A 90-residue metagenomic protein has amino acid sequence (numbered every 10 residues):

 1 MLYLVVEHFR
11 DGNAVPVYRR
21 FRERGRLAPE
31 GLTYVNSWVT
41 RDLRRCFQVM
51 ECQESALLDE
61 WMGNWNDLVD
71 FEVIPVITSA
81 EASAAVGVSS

Functional and structural regions predicted by a protein language model:
M1-V35, V39-R45, Q53-L57, I77-S90: Short S/T/G/P-rich N-terminal loop/turn motif that feeds into the first structured element of a domain
N13-A14, D67-V69: A short local loop/turn or secondary-structure capping micro-motif enriched for an aromatic residue
Q48: Conserved RNP beta-strands of RNA recognition motif
E51-C52, N64: Conserved catalytic core of Hanks-type protein kinase domains
L58-W65: Short, electropositive alpha-helical surface patch
L68-S79: Conserved short beta-strand edge segments in small beta-sheet-based binding/regulatory domains
